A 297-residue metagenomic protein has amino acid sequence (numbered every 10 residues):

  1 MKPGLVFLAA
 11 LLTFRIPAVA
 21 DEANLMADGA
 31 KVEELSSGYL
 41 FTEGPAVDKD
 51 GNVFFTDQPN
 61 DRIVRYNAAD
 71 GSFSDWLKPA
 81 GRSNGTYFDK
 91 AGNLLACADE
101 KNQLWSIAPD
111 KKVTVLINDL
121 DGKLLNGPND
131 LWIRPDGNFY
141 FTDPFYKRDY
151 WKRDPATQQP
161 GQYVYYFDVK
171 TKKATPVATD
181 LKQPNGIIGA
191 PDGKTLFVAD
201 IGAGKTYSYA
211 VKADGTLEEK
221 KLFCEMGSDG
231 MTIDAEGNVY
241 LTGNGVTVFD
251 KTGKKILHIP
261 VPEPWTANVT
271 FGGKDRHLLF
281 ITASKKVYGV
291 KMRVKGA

Functional and structural regions predicted by a protein language model:
M1-G4: Positively charged n-region of N-terminal signal peptides that target proteins for export
V6-R15: Bacterial N-terminal signal peptides
A18-A297: Sequence-structural signature of mature extracellular/luminal beta-sheet repeat domains, prominently beta-propellers
